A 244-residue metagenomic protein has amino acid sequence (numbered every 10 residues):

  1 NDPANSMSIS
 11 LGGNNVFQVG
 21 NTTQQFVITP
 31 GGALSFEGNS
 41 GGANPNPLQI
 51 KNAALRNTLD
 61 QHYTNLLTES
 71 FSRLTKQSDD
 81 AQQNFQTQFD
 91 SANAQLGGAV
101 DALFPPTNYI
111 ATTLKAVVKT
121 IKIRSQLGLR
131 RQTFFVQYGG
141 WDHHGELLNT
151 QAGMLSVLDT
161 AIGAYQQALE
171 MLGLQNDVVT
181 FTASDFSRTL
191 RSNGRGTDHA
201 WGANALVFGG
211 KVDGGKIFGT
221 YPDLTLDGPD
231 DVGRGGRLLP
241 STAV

Functional and structural regions predicted by a protein language model:
N1-T160, A164-M171, F208, K216-V244: Feature for exported/extracytoplasmic and membrane-associated proteins, marking the mature portion
R131-T133, Q175-D177, A183, A200-A203: Active-site lining segments that contact anionic ligands and/or coordinate catalytic metals
W141-H143, M154, L174, A183-R188 (+1 more regions): Broad hydrophobic/π-residue packing in well-ordered secondary structure
I162, A168-G194: Metal-dependent active-site segment of extracytoplasmic phospho-/sulfohydrolases and closely related
S184-K216: Histidine-centered active-site microenvironments of extracellular/periplasmic hydrolases and transferases
